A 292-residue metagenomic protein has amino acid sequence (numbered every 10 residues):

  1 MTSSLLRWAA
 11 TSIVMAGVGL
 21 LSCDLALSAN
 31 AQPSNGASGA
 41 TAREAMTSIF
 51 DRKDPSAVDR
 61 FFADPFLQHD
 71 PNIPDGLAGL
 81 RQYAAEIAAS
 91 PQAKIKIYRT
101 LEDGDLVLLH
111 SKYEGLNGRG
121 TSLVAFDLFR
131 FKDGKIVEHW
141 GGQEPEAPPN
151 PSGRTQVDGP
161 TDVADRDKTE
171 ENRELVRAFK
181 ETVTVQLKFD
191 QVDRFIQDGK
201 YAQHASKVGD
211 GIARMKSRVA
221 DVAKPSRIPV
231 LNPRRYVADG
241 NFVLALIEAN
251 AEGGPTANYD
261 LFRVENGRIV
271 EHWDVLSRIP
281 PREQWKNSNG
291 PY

Functional and structural regions predicted by a protein language model:
M1-I13: Bacterial N-terminal signal peptides that target proteins for export
I13-L25: Hydrophobic core
C23-Y292: C-terminal and inter-domain tail/linker signature
